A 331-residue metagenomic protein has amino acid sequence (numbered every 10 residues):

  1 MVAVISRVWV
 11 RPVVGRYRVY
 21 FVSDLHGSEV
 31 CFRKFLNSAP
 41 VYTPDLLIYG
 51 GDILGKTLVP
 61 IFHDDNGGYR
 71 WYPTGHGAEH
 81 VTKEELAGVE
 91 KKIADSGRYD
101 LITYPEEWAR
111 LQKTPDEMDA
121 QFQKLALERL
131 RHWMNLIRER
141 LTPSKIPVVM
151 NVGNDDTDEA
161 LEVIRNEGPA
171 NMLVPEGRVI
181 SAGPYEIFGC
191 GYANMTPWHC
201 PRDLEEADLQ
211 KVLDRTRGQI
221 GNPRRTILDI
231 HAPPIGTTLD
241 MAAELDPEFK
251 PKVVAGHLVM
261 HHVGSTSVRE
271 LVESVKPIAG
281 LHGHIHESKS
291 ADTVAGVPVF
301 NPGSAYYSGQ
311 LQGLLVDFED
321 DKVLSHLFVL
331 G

Functional and structural regions predicted by a protein language model:
V2, R33-A182: Core catalytic region of metal-dependent phosphoesterases/phosphodiesterases, especially metallo-beta-lactamase-like
R11-V19, V179-G189, P223-I227, T293-V299 (+1 more regions): Beta-strand-turn-beta hairpins that frame and shape the catalytic cleft of phosphate-ester-processing enzymes
D24, F32, L47, D52 (+6 more regions): Divalent metal-coordination and catalytic microenvironments
H26-V30, L54-L58, M150-E162, I180 (+4 more regions): Active-site environment of divalent metal-dependent phosphoester hydrolases
G27, R178-G183, C200, L204-D208 (+2 more regions): Binuclear metal-dependent phosphoesterase catalytic core
D116-R131, D229-K276: Active-site-proximal segments of metal-dependent phosphoesterases and phosphodiesterases across multiple
L130-V148, I220-P223, S267-I278: A structural motif corresponding to the C-terminal end of an alpha-helix and its immediate exit/capping segment
Y185-T226, L258-H262: Binuclear metal-dependent hydrolase catalytic cores centered on His/Asp/Glu-rich metal-binding motifs
